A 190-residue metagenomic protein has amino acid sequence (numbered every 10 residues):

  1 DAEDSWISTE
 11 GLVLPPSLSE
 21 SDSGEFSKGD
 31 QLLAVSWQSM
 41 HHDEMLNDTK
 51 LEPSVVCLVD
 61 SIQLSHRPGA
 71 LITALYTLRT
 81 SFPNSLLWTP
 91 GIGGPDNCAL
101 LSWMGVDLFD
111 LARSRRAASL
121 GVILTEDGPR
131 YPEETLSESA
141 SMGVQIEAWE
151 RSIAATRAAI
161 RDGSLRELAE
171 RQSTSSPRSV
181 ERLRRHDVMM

Functional and structural regions predicted by a protein language model:
D1-E3: Phosphate-/polyanion-interacting regions in eukaryotic proteins
S5, L12-A140: Glycine-rich phosphate/ribose-binding loops and adjacent secondary-structure elements that form binding surfaces
T135-M190: C-terminal extensions of enzymes
